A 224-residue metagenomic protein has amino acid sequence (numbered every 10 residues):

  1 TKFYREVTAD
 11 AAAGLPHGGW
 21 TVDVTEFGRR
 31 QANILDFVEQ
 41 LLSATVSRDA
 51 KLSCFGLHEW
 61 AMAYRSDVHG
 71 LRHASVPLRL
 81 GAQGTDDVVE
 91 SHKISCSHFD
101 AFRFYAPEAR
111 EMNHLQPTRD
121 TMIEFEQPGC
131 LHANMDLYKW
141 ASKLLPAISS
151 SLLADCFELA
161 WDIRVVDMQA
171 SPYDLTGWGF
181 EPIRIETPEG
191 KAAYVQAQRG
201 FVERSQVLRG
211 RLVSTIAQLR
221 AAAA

Functional and structural regions predicted by a protein language model:
T1-L41, W178-A224: Active-site acidic/histidine clusters and adjacent loop/turn architecture that either coordinate catalytic ions
K2, T8-A9, L78-Q83, A147-S150 (+1 more regions): General structural signal for secondary-structure boundaries
E6-G18, G28-Q31, D86, S97 (+4 more regions): Electrostatic, structured charged patches in enzyme active sites and in nucleic-acid/phosphate-binding
D10-D23, S53-W60, H132-L137: Glycine-rich, often proline-containing surface loops adjacent to acidic residues and nearby aromatics that form
V22-T121: A contiguous catalytic/ligand-binding core that recognizes phosphate-bearing ligands
T45-L52, E111, L144-I148, I163-A170 (+3 more regions): Short secondary-structure junctions and interdomain/linker hinges
H114-L145: Extended serine/threonine-enriched, polar tracts that run as long, contiguous segments within proteins
L137-G190: Long, charge-rich alpha-helical interaction segments
